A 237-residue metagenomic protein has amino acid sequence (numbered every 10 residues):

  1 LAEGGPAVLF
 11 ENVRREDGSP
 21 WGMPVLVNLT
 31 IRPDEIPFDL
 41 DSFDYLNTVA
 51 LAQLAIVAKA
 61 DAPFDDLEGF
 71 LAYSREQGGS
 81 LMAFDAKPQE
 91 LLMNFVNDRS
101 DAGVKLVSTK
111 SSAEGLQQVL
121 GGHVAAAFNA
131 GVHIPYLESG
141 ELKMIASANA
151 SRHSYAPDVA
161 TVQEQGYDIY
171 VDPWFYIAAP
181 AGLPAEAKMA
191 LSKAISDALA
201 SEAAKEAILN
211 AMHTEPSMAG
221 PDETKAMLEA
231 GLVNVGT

Functional and structural regions predicted by a protein language model:
A2-F10, R14-S19, M23, Q77-L81 (+4 more regions): Alpha-to-beta junction loops
A2-G5, V13-E16, T30-E114, W174-I208: Hinge/capping helix and adjacent helix->loop/strand transition within the periplasmic-binding protein
R14-G18, G22-E35, E90-R99, A126-P157: A ligand-binding cleft/hinge motif common to bilobed small-molecule-binding domains
F38-V49, G103-V107, I134-Y170: Short beta-strand->loop
G115-L116, H133: Short, hydrophobic alpha-helical packing/hinge segments within bilobed ligand-binding/sensory domains
G220-T237: Extracellular/periplasmic bilobal clamshell ligand-binding domains
